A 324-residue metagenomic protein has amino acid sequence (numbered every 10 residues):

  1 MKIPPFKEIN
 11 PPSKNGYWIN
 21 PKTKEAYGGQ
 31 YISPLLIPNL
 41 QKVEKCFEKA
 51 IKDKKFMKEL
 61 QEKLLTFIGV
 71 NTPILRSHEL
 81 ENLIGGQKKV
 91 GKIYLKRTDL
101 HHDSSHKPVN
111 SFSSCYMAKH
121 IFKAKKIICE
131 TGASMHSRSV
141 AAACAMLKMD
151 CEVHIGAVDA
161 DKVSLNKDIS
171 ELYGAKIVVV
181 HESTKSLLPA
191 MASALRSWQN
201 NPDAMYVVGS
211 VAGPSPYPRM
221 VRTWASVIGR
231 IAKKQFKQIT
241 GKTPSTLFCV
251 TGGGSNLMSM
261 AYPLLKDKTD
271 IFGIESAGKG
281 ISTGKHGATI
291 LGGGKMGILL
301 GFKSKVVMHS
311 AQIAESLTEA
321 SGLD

Functional and structural regions predicted by a protein language model:
K2-A124: Positively charged, low-complexity intrinsically disordered leader regions
G29, P73, L95, K107 (+9 more regions): Buried hydrophobic positions in well-ordered alpha/beta secondary-structure cores of metabolic enzymes
I32-V43, D53-M57, G69-S77, K107-S111 (+9 more regions): Generic structural signal for well-ordered, non-membrane alpha-helical segments in soluble metabolic enzymes
K88-H101, I121-I127, G209-P218, I239-S245: Glycine/charged-rich beta-loop-alpha catalytic/anionic-binding loops adjacent to active sites
H102, I121-A143, L147-A157, K242-N256 (+1 more regions): A short, small-residue-rich loop immediately preceding and capping a beta-strand
I128, H136-A194, I281-G294: Active-site-proximal loop->helix
M191-P216, G273-D324: Active-site/ligand-binding loops adjacent to catalytic centers
W198-T251: Active-site/ligand-binding-proximal alpha/beta "capping" segment
